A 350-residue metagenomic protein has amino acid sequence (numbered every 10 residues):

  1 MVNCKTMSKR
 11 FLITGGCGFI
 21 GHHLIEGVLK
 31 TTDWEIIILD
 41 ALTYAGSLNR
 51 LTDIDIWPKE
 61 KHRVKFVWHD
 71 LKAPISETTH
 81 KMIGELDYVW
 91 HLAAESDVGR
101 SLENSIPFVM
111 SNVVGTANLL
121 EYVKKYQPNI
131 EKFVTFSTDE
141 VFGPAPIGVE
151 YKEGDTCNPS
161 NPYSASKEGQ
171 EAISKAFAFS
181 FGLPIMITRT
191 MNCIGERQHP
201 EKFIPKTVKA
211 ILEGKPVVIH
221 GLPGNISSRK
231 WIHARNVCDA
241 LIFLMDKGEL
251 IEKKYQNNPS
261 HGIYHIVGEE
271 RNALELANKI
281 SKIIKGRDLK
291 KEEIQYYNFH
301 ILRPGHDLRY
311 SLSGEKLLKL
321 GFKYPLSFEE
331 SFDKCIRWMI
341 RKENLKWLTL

Functional and structural regions predicted by a protein language model:
M1-C193, K334: N-terminal Rossmann-like NAD(P)+-binding domain of SDR-like oxidoreductases, especially those catalyzing
V28, F177, K206-I211, A240-L244: A short, amphipathic alpha-helix embedded in the catalytic core of nucleotide-handling enzymes
S47-R50, V98, I147, K152-E153 (+7 more regions): Glycine-rich, flexible loop/turn motifs
K65, H69, N118, I211-L350: C-terminal substrate-binding subdomain of Rossmann-fold SDR/epimerase-dehydratase oxidoreductases
P144-P146, E196-Q198, K202, K316: Short beta-loop-alpha junction of Rossmann-like oxidoreductase domains
V149, P200-V208, I280: A glycine/serine/threonine-rich, flexible loop-to-helix segment that serves as the NAD(P) cofactor-binding "lid"
P159-S166, E196, P200-I204, K230-A234: The catalytic Tyr-centered alpha-helix of NAD(P)H-dependent dehydrogenases
G169, I173, F177, T207 (+2 more regions): Hydrophobic alpha-helix immediately C-terminal to the catalytic Tyr-X-X-X-Lys motif of short-chain
